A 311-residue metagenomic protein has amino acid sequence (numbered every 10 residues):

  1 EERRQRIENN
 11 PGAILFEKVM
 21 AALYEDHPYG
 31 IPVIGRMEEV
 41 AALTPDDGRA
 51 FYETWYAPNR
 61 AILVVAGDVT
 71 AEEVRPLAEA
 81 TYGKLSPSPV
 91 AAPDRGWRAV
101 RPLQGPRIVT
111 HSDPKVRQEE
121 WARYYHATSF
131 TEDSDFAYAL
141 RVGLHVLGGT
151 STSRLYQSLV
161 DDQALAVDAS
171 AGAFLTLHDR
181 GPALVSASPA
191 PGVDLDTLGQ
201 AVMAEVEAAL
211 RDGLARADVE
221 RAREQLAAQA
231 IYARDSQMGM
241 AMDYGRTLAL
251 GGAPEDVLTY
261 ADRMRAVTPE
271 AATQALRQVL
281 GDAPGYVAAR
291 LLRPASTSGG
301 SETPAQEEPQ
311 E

Functional and structural regions predicted by a protein language model:
R6-P58, K84-D133, H145-D196, D218 (+6 more regions): Non-catalytic beta-strand/loop surface segments
G67-E72, P191-D194: Helix N-cap motif at beta-to-alpha junctions
V74-L77, L155, L198: Hydrophobic side chains in well-ordered alpha-helices
A80-P89, M203-L214: A common structural junction motif
G245-D256, M264: C-terminal, helix-dominated tail/subdomain
